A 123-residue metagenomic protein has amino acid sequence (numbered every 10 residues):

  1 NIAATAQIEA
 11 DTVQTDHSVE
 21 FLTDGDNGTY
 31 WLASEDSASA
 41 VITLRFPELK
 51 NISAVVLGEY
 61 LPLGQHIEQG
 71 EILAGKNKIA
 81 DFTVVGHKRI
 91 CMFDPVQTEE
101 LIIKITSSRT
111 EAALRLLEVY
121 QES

Functional and structural regions predicted by a protein language model:
N1-I52, Y60-H66, E111, E118-S123: Disordered, acidic Ser/Thr/Pro-rich linker "stalks" and the adjacent N-terminal cap of the next globular domain
E35-S39, K50, L61-S123: Trp- and acidic/polar-enriched beta-sheet ligand-binding modules for extracellular glycan and matrix recognition
